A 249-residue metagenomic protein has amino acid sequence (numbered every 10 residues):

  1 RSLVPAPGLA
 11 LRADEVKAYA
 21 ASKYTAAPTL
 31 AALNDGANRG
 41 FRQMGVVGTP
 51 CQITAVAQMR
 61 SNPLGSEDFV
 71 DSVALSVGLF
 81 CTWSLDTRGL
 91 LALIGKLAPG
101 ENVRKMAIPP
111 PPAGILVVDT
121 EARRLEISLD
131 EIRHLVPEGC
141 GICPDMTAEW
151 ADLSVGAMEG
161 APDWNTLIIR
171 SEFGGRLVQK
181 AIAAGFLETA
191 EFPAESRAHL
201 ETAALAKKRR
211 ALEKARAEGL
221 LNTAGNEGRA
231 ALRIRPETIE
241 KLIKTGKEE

Functional and structural regions predicted by a protein language model:
R1-E249: Iron-sulfur-associated redox domains of electron-transfer enzymes in respiratory and anaerobic energy metabolism
